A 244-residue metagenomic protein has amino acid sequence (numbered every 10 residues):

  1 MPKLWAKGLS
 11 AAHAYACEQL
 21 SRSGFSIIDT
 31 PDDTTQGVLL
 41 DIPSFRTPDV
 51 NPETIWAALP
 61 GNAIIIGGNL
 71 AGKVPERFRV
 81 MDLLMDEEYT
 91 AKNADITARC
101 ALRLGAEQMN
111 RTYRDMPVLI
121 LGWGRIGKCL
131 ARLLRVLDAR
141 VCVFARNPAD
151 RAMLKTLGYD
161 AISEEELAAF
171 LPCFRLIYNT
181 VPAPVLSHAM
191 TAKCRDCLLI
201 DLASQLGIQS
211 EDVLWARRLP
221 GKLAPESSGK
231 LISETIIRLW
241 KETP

Functional and structural regions predicted by a protein language model:
K3, S26, Q36, I64 (+3 more regions): Residues at the starts of beta-strands that form the adenosine-phosphate
K3-L20, R114-R135: Glycine-rich adenosine-cofactor-binding loop
A11, P148-A149, S204-L206: Helix N-cap at the beta1-alpha1 junction of Rossmann-like dinucleotide-binding domains, i.e., the first residues
Q19-T35, T54, S163-E166: A short, well-structured beta->alpha microelement
S26-D32, L137-L157: NAD(P)-binding Rossmann-fold cofactor-contacting core
L39-R114, T235, E242-T243: Glycine/serine-rich phosphate-binding loop and adjoining beta1-alpha1 elements at the start of nucleotide-handling
P43-N62, L157-A224: Rossmann-like adenosine-cofactor binding region
N69-M85, I200-K241: Rossmann-fold NAD(P)-binding glycine/threonine-rich loop
